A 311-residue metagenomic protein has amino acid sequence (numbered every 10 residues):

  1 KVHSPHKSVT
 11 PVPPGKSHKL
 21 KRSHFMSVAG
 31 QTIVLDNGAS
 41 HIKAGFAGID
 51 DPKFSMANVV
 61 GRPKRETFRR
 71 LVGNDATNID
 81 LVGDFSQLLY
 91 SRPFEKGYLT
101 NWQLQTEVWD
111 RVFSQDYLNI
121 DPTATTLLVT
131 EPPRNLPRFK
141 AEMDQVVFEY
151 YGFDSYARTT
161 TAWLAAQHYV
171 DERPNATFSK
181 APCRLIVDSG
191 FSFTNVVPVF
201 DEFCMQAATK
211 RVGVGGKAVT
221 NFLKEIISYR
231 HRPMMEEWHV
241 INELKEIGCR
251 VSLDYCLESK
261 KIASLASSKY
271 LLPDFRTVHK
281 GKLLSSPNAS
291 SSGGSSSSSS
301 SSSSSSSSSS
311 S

Functional and structural regions predicted by a protein language model:
K1-S311: C-terminal region/appendage detector
